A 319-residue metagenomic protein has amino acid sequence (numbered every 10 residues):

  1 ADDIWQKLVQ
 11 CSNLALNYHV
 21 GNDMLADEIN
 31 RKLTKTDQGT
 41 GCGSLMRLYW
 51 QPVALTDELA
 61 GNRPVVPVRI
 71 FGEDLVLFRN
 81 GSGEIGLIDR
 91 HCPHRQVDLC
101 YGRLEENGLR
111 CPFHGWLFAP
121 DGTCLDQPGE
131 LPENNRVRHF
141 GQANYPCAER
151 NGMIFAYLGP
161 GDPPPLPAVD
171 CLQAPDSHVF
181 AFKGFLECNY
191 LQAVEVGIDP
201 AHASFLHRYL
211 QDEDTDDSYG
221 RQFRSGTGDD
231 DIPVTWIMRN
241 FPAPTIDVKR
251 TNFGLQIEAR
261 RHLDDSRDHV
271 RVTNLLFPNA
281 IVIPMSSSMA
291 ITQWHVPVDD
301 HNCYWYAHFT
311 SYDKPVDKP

Functional and structural regions predicted by a protein language model:
L8, A15-R47: A boundary/linker detector
L8, N13, N17, M24 (+2 more regions): Rieske [2Fe-2S] iron-sulfur-binding domain
C11, A15-N17, G21-N22, E84 (+1 more regions): C-terminal catalytic domain of Rieske-type non-heme iron oxygenases
T36-A54, P120-P132, T273-N274: Short, basic/low-complexity N-terminal boundary segments at the transition from targeting/disordered tails
R47, G141, A148-R150, M289 (+1 more regions): A short, structural micro-pattern
Q51, F71-E73, A143, F253 (+1 more regions): Short beta-strand or tight-loop elements that sit immediately N-terminal to catalytic metal-binding acidic residues
